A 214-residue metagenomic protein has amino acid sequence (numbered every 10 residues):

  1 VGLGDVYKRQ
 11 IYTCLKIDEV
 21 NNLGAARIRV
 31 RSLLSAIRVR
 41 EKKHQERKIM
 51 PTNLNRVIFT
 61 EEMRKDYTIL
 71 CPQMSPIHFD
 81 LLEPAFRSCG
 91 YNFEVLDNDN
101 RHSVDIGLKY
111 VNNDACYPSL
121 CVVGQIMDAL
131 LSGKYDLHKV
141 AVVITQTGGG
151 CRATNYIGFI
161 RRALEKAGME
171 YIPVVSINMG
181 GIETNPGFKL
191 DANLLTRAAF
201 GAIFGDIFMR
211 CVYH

Functional and structural regions predicted by a protein language model:
V1, D5-H214: An N-terminal assembly and electron-transfer interface module characteristic of large anaerobic redox and radical
